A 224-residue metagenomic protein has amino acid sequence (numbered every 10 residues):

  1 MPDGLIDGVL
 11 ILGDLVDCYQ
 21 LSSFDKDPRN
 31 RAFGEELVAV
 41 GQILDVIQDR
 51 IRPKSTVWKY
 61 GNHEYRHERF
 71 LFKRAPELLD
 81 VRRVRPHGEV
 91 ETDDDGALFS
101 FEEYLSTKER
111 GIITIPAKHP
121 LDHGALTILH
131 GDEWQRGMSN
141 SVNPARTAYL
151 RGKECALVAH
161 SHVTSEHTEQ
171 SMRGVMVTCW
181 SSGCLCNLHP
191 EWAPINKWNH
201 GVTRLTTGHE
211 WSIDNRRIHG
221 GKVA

Functional and structural regions predicted by a protein language model:
M1-E102: Core catalytic region of metal-dependent phosphoesterases/phosphodiesterases, especially metallo-beta-lactamase-like
M1-F24, D45-D49, P53-T56, A117-G124 (+3 more regions): Feature recognizes metal-dependent phosphohydrolase scaffolds
L12, K59-G61, A117, L129-D132 (+1 more regions): Short His-Asn-centered micro-motif
P53, E109-I112, A125, K153 (+1 more regions): A generic structural signal for alpha->beta connector loops
R74-N143, C184: Active-site-proximal loop/helix segment associated with metal-binding centers of metalloenzymes
L129-I218: Conserved beta-sheet core of the metallophosphoesterase superfamily
I218-A224: Protruding loop/beta-arch "assembly-hinge" segments enriched in small, turn-prone residues
